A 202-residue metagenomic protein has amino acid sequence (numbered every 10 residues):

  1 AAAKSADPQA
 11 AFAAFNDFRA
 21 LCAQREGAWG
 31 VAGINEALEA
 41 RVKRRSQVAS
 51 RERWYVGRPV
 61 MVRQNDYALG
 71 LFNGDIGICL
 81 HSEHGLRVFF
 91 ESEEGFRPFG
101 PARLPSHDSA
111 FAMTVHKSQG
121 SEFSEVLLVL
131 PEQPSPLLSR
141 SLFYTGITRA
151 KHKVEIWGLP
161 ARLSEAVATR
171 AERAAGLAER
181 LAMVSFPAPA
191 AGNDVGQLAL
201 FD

Functional and structural regions predicted by a protein language model:
A1-L69: Conserved helicase motor core of P-loop NTPases
A68-L71, S135: Short glycine/serine/proline-enriched coil/turn segments at secondary-structure junctions
D75-D202: C-terminal accessory regions
